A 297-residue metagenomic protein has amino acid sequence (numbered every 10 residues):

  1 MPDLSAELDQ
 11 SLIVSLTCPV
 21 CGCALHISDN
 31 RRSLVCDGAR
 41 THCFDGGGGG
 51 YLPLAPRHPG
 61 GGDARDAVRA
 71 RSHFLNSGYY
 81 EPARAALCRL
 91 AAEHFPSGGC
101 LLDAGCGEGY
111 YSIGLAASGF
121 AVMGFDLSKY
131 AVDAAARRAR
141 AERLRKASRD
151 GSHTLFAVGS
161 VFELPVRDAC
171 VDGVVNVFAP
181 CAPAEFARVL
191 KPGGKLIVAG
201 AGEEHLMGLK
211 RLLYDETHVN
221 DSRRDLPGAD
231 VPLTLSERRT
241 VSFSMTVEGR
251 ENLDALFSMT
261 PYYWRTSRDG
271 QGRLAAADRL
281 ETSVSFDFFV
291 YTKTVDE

Functional and structural regions predicted by a protein language model:
M1-G61: N-terminal auxiliary segments of SAM/dcSAM-dependent transferases
L12-V14, V241-E297: Conserved Class I S-adenosyl-L-methionine
G61-P82: Class I SAM-dependent methyltransferase Rossmann-like catalytic core, especially the SAM/SAH-binding loop
C100-L102, E108-E163: Class I SAM-dependent methyltransferase SAM/SAH-binding core
F162-G173: A short acidic, Gly/Pro-enriched loop at the edge of an enzyme's catalytic core that lines a small-molecule cofactor
L190-K191: Helix-to-beta-strand junctions that scaffold the AdoMet/dcAdoMet cofactor pocket in Class I SAM-dependent enzymes
G194-A201: Conserved beta-strand signature within the Rossmann-like core of class I S-adenosyl-L-methionine
A201-T217, A255: Short, glycine-/aromatic-enriched active-site segment of Class I SAM-dependent methyltransferases
